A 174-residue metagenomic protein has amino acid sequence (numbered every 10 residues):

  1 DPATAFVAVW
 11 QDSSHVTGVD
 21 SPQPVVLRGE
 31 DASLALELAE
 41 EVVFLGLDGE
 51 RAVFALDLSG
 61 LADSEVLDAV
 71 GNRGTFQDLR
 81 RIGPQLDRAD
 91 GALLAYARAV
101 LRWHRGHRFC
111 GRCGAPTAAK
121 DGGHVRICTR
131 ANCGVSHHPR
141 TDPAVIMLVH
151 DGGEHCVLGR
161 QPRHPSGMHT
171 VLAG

Functional and structural regions predicted by a protein language model:
D1-D87: N-terminal alpha-helical interaction blocks
L38-E40, R105, G123, D142: Short connector loops at helix/strand junctions that flank enzyme active sites, especially segments positioning acidic
L45, T117, M147-H150: A structural signal for short hydrophobic beta-strand segments in well-ordered beta-sheet cores
L93-L101, G111-A119: Short, intrinsically disordered, charge-biased short linear motifs at domain edges
H104-H107, G114, V125: Residues immediately within or flanking Cys/His clusters that coordinate Zn2+ in small zinc-binding modules
A119-K120, P139: Short, non-ligating residues that shape and space the ligands of small metal-coordination modules and catalytic
R126-T170: N-terminal strand-loop-strand
